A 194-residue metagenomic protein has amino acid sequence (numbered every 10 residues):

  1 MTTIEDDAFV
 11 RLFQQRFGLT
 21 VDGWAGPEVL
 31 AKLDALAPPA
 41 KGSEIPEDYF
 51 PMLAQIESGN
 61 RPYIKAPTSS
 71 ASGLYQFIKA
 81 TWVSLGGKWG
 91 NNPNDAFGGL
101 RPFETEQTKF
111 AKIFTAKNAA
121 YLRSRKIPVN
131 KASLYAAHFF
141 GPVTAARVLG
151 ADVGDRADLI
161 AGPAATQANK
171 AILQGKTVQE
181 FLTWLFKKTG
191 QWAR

Functional and structural regions predicted by a protein language model:
M1-S43, K65-T68: Short acidic, glycine/serine/threonine-rich helix-capping segments at coil-helix boundaries
D7-V10, L30, E47-P51, L74 (+5 more regions): Extracytoplasmic/secreted envelope proteins and their assembly/folding machinery, especially bacterial periplasmic
L19-T20, P39, S58-K65, Y121-L122 (+1 more regions): Secretory-pathway/luminal and periplasmic proteins that interact with or process carbohydrate-rich
L19-V21, P39-A40, Y63-S72, P93-T105 (+1 more regions): Second-shell loop/turn segments in exported
G26-E28, E44-R61, A111-I113, A132-P142: Short, functionally critical alpha-helical segments immediately adjacent to catalytic or ligand/cofactor-binding
K65-K88, D152-D158: Short, surface-exposed glycine/acidic/tryptophan-bearing loops
K79, V83-R147: Alpha-helical segment that forms one wall of the substrate-binding/catalytic cleft in peptidoglycan-active domains
A132-W184: Catalytic and substrate-binding regions of cell-wall glycan-acting enzymes that process beta-1,4-linked
